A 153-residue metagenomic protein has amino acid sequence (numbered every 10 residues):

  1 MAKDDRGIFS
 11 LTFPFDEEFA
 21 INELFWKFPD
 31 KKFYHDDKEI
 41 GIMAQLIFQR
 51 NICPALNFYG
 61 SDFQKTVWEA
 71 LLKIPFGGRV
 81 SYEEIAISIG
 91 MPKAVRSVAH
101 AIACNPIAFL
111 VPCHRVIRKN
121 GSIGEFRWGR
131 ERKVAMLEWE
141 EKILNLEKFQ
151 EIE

Functional and structural regions predicted by a protein language model:
M1-P92, I143-E153: Basic nucleic-acid-binding alpha-helical/helix-turn surface characteristic of O6-alkylguanine DNA
L71, I85, C113-H114, M136: Residue-level signal for inorganic ion chemistry
K93-A108: Regulatory, non-catalytic segments
A108-L110, V116: Extracellular LysM carbohydrate-binding repeats and other cell-envelope/extracellular binding modules
K119-E153: …primarily DNA-binding HTH/wHTH and HhH modules…
